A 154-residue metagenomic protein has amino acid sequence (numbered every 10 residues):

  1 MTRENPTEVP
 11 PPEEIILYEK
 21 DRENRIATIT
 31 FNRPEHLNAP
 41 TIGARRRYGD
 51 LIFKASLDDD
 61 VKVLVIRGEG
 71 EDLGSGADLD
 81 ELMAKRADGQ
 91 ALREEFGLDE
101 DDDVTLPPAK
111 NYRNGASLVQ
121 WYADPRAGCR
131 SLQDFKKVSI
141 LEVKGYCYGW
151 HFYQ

Functional and structural regions predicted by a protein language model:
M1-E69, M83-D88: Conserved CoA-thioester-binding segment of acyl-CoA-metabolizing enzymes
H36, G68-R130: Glycine- (often His-adjacent) and acidic-residue-rich active-site loop that binds/positions the CoA thioester
A39, G74, W150: Residues that form or flank phosphate/diphosphate-binding pockets in enzymes that use nucleotide phosphates
I42-G43, A77, Y153: Generic recognition of short, well-ordered alpha-helical segments
Y112, Q120-Q154: Glycine-rich beta-to-alpha active-site loop
